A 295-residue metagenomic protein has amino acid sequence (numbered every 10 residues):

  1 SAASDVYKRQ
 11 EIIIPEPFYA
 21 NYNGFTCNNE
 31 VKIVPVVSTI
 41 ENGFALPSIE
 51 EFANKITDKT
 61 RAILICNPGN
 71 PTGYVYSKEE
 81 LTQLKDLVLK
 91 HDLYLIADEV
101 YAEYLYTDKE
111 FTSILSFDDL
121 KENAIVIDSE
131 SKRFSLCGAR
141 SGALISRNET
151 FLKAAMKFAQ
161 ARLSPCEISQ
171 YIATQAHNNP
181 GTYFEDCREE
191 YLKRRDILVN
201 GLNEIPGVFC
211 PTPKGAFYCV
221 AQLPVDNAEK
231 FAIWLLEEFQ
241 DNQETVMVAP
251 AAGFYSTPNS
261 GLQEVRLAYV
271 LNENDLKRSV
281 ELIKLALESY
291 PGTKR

Functional and structural regions predicted by a protein language model:
S1-R295: PLP-dependent class I/II
